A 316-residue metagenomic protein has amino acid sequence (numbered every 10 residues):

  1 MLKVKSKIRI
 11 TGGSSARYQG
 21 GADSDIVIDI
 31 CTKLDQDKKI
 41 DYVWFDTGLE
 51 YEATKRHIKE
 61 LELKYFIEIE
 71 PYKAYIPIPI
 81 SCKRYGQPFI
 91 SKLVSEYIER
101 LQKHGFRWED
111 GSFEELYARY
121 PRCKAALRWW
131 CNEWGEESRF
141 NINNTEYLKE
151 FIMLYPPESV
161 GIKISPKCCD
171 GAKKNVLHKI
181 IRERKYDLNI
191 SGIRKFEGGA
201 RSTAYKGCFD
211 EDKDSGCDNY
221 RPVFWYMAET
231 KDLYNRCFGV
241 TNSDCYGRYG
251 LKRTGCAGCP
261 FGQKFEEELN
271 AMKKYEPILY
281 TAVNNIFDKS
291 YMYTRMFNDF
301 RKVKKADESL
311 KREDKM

Functional and structural regions predicted by a protein language model:
M1-K231, N235-C237: ATP-dependent adenylation/nucleotidyltransferase module used to activate substrates
G12-A16, G216, A228-M316: ATP/NTP-dependent adenylation/nucleotidyl-transfer catalytic domains that generate, transfer, or process NMP-activated
